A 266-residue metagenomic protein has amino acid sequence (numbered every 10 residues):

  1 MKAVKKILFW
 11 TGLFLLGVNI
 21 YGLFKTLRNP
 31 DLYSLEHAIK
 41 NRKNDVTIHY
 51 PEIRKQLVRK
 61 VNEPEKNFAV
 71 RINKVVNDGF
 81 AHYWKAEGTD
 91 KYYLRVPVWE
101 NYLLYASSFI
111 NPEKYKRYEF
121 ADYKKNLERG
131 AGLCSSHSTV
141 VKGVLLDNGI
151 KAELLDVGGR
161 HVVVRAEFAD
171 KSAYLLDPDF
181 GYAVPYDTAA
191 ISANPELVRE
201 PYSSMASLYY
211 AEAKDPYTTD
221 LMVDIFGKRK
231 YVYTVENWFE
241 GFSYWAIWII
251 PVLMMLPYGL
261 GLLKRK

Functional and structural regions predicted by a protein language model:
M1-K2, F120: Juxtamembrane/transmembrane-helix boundary motifs in multi-pass membrane proteins
K2-L32: Hydrophobic secretory-pathway targeting helix
L13-L15, G227-K266: C-terminal single-pass membrane-anchor helix
Y21-I48, D215-R229, L253-P257: Long, terminal "pre-/pro-" and other extracytoplasmic accessory regions that lie outside the mature folded/catalytic
D31-N126: Secondary-structure boundary elements
Y93-E167: Active-site neighborhood of thiol-dependent amide/isopeptide-bond enzymes
T139-Y202: Hydrophobic/aromatic-rich core segments of domains that either
Y202-F239: Juxtamembrane amphipathic/hinge helix adjacent to a transmembrane helix
